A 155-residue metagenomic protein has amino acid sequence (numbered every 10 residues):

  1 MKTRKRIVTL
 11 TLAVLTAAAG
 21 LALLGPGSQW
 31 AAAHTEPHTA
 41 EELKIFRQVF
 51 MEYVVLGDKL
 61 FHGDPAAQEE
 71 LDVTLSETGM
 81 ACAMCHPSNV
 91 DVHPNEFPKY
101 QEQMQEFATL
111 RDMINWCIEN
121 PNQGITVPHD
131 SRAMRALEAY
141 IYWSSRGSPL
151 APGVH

Functional and structural regions predicted by a protein language model:
K2-A13: Bacterial N-terminal signal peptides that target proteins for export
T11-A22: Bacterial N-terminal signal peptides
A22-A33: Signal peptide processing junction and immediate N-terminal pro/mature segment of secreted/exported proteins
H34-T74, Q123, H155: Electrostatic cytochrome c docking/interface patches
L56, D112-M113, Q123-H155: C-terminal capping alpha-helices of c-type cytochrome domains
G57, G79-N89, L137, I141: The canonical Cys-X-X-Cys-His
F61-Q68, H86-N89, C117-N122, I141-S148: Sec/Tat-exported extracytoplasmic proteins
Q103-N115: Short microdomains enriched in Cys/His and/or Lys/Arg
